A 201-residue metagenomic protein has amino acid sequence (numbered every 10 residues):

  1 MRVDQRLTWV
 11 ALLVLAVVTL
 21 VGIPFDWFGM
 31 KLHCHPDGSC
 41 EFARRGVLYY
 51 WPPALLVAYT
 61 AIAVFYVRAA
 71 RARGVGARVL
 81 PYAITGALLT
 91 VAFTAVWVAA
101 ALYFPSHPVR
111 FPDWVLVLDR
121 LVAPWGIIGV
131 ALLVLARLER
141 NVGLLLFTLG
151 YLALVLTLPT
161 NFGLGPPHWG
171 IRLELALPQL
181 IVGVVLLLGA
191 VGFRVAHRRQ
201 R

Functional and structural regions predicted by a protein language model:
M1-V3: Disordered, charged N-terminal biogenesis/targeting segments of membrane/secreted proteins
Q5-A99: Selected alpha-helical membrane-embedding segments in polytopic membrane proteins
R6-V14, W51, T85, R120-P124 (+2 more regions): Alpha-helical transmembrane segments of integral membrane proteins
I23-P52, V96-P124, T157-I181: Membrane interfacial helix motifs at helix-loop boundaries and amphipathic/re-entrant anchors
I127: A short mid-domain helix/strand-loop element embedded in enzyme catalytic domains that forms or borders the active-site
V130-R201: Terminal transmembrane helical module of multi-pass membrane proteins
